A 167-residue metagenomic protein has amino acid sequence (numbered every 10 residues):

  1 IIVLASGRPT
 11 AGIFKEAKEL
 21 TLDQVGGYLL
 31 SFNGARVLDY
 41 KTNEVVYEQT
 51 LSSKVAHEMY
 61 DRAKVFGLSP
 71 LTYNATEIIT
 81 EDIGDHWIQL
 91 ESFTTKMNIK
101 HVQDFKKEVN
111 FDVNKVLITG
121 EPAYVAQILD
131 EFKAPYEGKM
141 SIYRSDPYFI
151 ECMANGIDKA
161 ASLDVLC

Functional and structural regions predicted by a protein language model:
I1-H86: Active-site phosphate-binding/coordination module
R62, F66-C167: Conserved acidic, metal-coordinating active-site core of Asp-based, Mg2+-dependent phosphoryl-transfer enzymes
